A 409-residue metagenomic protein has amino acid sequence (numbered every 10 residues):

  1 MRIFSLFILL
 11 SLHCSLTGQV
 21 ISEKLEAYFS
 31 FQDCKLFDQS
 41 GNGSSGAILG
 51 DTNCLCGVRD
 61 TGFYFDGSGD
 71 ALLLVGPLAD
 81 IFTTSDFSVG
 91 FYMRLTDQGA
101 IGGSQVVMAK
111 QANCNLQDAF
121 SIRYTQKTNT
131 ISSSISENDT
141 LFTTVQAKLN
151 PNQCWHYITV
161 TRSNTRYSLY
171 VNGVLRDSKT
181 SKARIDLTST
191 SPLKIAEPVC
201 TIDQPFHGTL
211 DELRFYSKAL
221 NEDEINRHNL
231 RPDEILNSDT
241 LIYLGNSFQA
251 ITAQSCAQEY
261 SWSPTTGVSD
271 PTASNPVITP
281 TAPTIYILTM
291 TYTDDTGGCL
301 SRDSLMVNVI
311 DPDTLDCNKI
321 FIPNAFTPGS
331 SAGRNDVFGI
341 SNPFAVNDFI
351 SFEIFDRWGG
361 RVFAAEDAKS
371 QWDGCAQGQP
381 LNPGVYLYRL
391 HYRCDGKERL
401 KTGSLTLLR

Functional and structural regions predicted by a protein language model:
C14-G69, L230-S238, N246-S247, I287-T289 (+1 more regions): Extracytoplasmic low-complexity segments
E23-E26, L36, S40, S68-S132 (+3 more regions): Extracellular glycan-recognition modules
G57, K179-T209: Flexible glycan-contacting loops in extracellular carbohydrate-active proteins
S133-Y157: Short, aromatic/His-centered strand-loop micro-motif at the edge of beta-sheets
Q153-R162, L169: Short tryptophan-centered beta-strand motifs in secreted/extracellular beta-sheet-rich domains of glycan-recognition
I242-S255, N335-S341: A short beta-strand segment in extracellular, disulfide-stabilized domains
T272-I287, Q371: Solvent-exposed segments in extracellular or luminal domains encompassing
D311-R409: Short loop/turn motifs at secondary-structure boundaries
